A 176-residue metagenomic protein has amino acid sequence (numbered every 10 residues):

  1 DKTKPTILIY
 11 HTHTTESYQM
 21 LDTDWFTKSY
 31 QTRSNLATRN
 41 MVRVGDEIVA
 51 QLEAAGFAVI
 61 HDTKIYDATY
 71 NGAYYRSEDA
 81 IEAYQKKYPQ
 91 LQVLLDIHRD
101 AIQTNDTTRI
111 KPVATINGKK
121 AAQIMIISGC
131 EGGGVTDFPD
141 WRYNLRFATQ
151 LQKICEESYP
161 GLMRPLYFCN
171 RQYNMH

Functional and structural regions predicted by a protein language model:
D1-Q90, A101-D106: N-terminal catalytic or cofactor-binding beta/alpha core of small enzyme domains
T12, A80-I81, K87-E131: Active-site microenvironments of hydrolase-like enzyme catalytic domains
M41, Q123, G133-V135: Mid-sequence, gly/pro-rich, charge-dense loop/helix-turn segments that line enzyme active sites
A54-A58, Y88-V93, A122-Q123, G161 (+1 more regions): Loop/turn elements at helix/coil->beta-strand transitions in domains of secreted/extracellular proteins
S128-W141, T149: Short secondary-structure boundary motifs at beta->alpha junctions and helix caps
D140-L166: Active-site-adjacent substrate-binding region of metalloamidase/peptidase-like peptide-processing proteins
M163-H176: Active-site-adjacent mobile loop/cap segments within catalytic or ligand-binding domains
